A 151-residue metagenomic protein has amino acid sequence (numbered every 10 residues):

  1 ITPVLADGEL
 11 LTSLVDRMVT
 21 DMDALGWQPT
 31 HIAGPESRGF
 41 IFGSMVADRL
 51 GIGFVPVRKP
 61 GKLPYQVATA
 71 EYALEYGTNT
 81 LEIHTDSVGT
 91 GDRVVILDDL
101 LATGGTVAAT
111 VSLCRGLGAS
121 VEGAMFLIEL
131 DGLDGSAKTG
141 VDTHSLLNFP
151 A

Functional and structural regions predicted by a protein language model:
I1-A151: PRPP-associated nucleotide enzymes
